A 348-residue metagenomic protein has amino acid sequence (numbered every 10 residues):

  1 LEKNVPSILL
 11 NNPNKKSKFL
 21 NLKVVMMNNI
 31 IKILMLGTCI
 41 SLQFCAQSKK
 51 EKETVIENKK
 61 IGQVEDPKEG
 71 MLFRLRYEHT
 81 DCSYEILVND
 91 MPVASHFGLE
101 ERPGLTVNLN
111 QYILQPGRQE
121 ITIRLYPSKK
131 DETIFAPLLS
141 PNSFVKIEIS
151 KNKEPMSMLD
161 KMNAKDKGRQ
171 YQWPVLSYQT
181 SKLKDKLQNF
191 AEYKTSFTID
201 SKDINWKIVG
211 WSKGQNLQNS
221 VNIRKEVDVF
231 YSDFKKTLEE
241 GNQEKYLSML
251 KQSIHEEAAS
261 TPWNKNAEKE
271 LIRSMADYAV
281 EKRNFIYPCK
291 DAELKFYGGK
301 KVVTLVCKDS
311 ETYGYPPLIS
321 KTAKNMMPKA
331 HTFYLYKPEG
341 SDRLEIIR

Functional and structural regions predicted by a protein language model:
L1, I8-M26: Short, Lys/Arg-enriched N-terminal segments with co-localized hydrophobic residues within the first ~10-30 amino acids
N28-L36: Sec-dependent signal peptide recognition, specifically the positively charged N-region followed immediately by
Q43-F44: C-terminal motif of bacterial Sec signal peptides marking the signal peptidase cleavage site
K49-Y84, R124-E240, E244, K251-N264 (+1 more regions): Beta-strand-rich recognition domains
P67, E100-G104: Short, glycine/acidic-rich beta->alpha junctions
S83-E100: Short strand-turn-strand beta-turns centered on an Asx-Gly dipeptide
G104-Y112: Exposed aromatic-hydrophobic patches
Q115-L125: Short, well-structured beta-strand segments within conserved domains
